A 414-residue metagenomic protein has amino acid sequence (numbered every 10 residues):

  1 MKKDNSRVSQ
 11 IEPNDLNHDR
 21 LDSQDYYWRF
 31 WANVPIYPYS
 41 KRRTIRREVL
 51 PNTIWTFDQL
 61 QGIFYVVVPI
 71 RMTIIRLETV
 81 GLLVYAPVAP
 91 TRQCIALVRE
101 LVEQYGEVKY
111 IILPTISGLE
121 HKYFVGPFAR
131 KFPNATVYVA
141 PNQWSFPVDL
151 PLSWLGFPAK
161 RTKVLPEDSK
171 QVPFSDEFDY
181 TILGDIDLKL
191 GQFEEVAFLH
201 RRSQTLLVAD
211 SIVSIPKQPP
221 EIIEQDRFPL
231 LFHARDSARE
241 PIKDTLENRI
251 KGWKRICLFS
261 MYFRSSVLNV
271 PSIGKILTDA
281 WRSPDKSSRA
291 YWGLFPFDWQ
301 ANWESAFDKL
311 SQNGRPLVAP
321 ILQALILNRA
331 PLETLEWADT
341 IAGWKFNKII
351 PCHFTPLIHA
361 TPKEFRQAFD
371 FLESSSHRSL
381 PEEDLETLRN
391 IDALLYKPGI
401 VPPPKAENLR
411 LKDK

Functional and structural regions predicted by a protein language model:
K2-A96, L150-A238, F263-L268, S272-I273 (+1 more regions): Catalytic core of the metallo-beta-lactamase
L60-Q61, L77-T79, A86-P90, I112 (+4 more regions): Short glycine-rich, polar/acidic loop-and-turn segments at beta strand-coil junctions
Y65-V66, R92-I95, L119-K122, F146-V148 (+1 more regions): Short active-site-adjacent helix-start/loop capping segments
L82-L83, Y110, T136, Q204-T205 (+1 more regions): Beta-sheet entry/capping signal
V88, E100-Y110, I116-G118, Y123-K131 (+2 more regions): Cap/insert and terminal regions of metallo-dependent hydrolase folds
L101-F174: Active-site HxH/HxHxD metal-binding segment of metal-dependent hydrolases
V137-A140, A197, L206-S211, K348-C352: A structural signal for short, well-ordered beta-strand segments and their strand-loop junctions that often border
W144-F146, V213-I215, P356: Short, catalytically relevant binding-site loops at active-site mouths
